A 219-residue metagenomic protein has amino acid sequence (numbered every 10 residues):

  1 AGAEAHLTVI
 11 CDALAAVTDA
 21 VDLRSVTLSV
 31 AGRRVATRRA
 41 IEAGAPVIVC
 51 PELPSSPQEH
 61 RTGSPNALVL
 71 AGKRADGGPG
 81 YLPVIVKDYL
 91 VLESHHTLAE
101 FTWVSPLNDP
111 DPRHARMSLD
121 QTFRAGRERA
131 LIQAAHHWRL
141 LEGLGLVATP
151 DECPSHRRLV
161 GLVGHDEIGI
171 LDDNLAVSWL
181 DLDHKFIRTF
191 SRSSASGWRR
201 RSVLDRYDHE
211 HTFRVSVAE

Functional and structural regions predicted by a protein language model:
A1-P79, Y89-L90: Metal-dependent nuclease catalytic cores that hydrolyze phosphodiester bonds in DNA/RNA, characterized by
I10, I41, I48, I85 (+3 more regions): Weak global preference for isoleucine
S56-H60, L92-E93, D166-L171: Short, surface-exposed beta-strand/loop "edge" segments at domain boundaries and coil↔beta transitions
S64, Y81-P83, L131, R157: Extracellular structured ligand-interaction cores
P83-K87, F123-G126: N-terminal catalytic cores of NTP/NDP-binding nucleotidyl/phosphoryl-transfer enzymes
V86-H96: Short beta-strand-loop-alpha-helix junction that forms the active-site gateway of nucleic-acid-processing nucleases
H96, E100-E219: Metal-dependent nuclease catalytic regions and adjoining charged, substrate-binding loops involved in nucleic-acid end
